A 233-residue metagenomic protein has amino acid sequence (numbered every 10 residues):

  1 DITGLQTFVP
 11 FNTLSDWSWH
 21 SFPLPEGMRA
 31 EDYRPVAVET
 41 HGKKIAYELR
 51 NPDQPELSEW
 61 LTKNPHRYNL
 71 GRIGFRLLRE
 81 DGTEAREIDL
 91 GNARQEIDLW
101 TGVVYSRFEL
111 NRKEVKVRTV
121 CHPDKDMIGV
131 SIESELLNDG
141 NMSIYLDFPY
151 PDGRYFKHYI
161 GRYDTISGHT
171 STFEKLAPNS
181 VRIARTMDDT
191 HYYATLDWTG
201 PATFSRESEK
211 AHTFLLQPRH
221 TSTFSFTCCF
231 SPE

Functional and structural regions predicted by a protein language model:
D1-E233: Beta-sandwich/jelly-roll carbohydrate-recognition scaffolds of carbohydrate-active enzymes
